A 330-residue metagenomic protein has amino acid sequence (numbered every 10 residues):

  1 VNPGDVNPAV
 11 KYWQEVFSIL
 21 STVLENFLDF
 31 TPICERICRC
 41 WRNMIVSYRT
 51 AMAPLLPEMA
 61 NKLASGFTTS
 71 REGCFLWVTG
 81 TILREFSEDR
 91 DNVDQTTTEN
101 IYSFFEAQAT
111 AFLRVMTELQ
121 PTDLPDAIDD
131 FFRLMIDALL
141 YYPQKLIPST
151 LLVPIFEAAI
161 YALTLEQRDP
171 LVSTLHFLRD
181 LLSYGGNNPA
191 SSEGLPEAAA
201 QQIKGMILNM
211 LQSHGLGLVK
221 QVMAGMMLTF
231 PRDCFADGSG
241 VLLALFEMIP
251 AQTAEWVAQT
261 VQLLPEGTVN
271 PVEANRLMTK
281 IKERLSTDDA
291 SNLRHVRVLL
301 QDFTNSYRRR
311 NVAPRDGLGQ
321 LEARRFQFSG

Functional and structural regions predicted by a protein language model:
V1-G330: Karyopherin-beta/Importin-beta family HEAT-repeat alpha-solenoid scaffold
